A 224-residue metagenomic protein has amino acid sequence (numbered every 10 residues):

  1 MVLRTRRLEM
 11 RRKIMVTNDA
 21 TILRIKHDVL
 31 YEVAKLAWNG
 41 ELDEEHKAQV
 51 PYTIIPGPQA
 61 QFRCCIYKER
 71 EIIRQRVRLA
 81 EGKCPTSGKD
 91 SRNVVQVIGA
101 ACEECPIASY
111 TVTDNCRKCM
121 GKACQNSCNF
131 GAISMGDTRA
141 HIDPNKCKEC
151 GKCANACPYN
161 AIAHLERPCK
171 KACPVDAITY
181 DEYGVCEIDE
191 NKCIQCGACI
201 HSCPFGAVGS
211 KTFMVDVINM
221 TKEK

Functional and structural regions predicted by a protein language model:
V2-A156, N160-K170, D176: Ferredoxin-type iron-sulfur electron-transfer modules and their immediate structural context
Y159-N160, L165-E166, K170-K224: Iron-sulfur-cluster electron-transfer modules
